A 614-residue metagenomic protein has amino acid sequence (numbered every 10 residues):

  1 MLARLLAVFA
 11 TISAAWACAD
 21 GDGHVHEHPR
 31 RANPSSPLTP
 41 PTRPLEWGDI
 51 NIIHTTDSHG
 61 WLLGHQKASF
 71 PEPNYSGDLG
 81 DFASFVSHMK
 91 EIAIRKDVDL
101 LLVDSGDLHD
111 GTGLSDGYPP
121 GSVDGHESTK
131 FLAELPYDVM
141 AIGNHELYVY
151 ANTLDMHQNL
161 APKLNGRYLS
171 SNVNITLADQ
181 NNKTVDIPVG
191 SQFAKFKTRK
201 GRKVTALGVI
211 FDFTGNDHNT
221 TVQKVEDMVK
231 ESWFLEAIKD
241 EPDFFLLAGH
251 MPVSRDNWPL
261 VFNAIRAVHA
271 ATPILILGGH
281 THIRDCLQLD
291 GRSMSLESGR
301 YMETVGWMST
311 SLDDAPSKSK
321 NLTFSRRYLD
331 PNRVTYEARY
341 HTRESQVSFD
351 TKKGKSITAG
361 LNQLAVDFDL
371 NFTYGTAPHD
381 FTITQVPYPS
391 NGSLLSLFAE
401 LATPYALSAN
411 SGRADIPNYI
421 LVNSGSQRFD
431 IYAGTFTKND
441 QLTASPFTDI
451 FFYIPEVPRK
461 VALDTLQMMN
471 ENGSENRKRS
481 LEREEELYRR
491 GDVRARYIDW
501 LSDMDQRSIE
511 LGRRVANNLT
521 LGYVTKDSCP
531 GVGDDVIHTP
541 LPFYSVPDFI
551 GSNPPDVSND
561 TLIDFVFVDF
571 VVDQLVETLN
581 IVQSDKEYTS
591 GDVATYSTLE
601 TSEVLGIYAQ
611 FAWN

Functional and structural regions predicted by a protein language model:
M1-F9: Classical eukaryotic N-terminal signal peptides for Sec-dependent ER targeting/secretion, especially the positively
L2, W16-W307, L312-S317, Y388-A414 (+1 more regions): N-terminal catalytic scaffold of extracellular/periplasmic and nuclease hydrolases that process anionic headgroups
W16-I53, N74-G77, S87, E91-L100 (+2 more regions): Non-catalytic terminal accessory segments
L329: Glycine-rich, flexible beta-strand/loop modules in the N-terminal catalytic cores of phosphate-handling
